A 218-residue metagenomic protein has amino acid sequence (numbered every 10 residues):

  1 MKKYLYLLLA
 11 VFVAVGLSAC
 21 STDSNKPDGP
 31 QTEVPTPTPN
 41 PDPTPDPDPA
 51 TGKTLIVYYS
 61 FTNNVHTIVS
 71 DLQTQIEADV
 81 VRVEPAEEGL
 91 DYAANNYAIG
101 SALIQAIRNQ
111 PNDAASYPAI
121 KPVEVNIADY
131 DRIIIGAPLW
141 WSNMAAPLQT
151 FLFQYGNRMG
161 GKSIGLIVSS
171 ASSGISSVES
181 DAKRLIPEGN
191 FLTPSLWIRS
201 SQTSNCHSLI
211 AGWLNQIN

Functional and structural regions predicted by a protein language model:
M1-Y4: Positively charged n-region of N-terminal signal peptides that target proteins for export
Y6-V13: Sec-dependent N-terminal signal peptides
V15-A19: C-terminal motif of bacterial Sec signal peptides marking the signal peptidase cleavage site
S21-S24: Bacterial signal peptide processing site
P27-R132, M144, S208-Q216: N-terminal beta1-alpha1-beta2 submodule of the flavodoxin-like/Rossmannoid cofactor-binding fold
F61-N64, P85-G89, L139-N143, S170-G174 (+1 more regions): Solvent-exposed loop/turn segments at secondary-structure junctions within structured extracellular/periplasmic domains
A98-P187: Helix-loop-strand module that forms the ligand-binding subsite of alpha/beta enzymes
F191-N218: Glycine-rich phosphate/pyrophosphate-binding loop and the adjoining helix
